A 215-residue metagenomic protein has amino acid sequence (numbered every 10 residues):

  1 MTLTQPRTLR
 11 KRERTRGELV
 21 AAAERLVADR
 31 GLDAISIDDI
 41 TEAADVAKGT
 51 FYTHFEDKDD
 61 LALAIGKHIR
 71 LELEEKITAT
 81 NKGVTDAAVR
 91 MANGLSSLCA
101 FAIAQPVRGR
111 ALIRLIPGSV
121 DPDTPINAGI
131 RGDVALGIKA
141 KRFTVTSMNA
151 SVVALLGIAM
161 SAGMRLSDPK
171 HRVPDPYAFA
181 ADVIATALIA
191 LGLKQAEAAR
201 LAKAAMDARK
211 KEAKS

Functional and structural regions predicted by a protein language model:
M1-L3, G132-A140, D168-S215: C-terminal peripheral helix-coil segments that are non-catalytic and often amphipathic
M1-R30, A34-A43, D60-L63: Basic, helix-initiating cap at the start of DNA-binding domains
D29-D33, Q105, A140: Short coil/turn segments at alpha/beta junctions that flank glycine-rich nucleotide-binding fingerprints
D45-F55: Short hydrophobic/aromatic patch on the recognition helix
F55, A62-I69, L112: Alpha-helical DNA-contacting segments of helix-turn-helix folds
A64, E75-R110, R114, G118 (+3 more regions): Hydrophobic alpha-helical connector segments
V84, I126-P174: Hydrophobic alpha-helical bundle segments that form small-molecule/ligand-binding pockets
G109-I113, T146, A196-L201: Short, hydrophobic secondary-structure boundary micro-motifs
